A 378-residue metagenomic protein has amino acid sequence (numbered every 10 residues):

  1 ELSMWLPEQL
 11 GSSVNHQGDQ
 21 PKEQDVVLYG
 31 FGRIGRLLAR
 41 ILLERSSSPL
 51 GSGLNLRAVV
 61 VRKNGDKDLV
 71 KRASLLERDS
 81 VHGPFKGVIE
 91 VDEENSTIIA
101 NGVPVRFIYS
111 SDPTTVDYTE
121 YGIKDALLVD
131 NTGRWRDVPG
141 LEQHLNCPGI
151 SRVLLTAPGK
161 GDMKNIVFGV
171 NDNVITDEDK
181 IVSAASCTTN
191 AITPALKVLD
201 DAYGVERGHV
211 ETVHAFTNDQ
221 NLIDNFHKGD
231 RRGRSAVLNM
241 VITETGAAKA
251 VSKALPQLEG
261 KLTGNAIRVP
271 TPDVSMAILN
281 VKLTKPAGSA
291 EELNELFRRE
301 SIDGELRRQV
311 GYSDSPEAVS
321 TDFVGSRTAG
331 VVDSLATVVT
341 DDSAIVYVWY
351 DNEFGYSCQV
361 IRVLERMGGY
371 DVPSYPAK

Functional and structural regions predicted by a protein language model:
E1, V324-K378: NAD(P)-dependent Rossmann-like dehydrogenase/reductase catalytic/cofactor-binding core
E1-L222, H227-D230, V338, V360-V363 (+2 more regions): N-terminal Rossmann-like NAD(P) cofactor-binding subdomain of oxidoreductases, focused on the glycine-rich
E23-G30, I181-S183, A277-T284, A344-Y350: Short glycine-rich or small-residue beta-strand-to-loop segments that form or flank ligand, phosphate, metal/Fe-S
E44, D201, K253, Q257 (+3 more regions): Short, well-ordered loop/turn and helix-capping segments at boundaries between secondary-structure elements and domains
P49-D117, R207, T212-A344: C-terminal substrate-binding/catalytic lobe of Rossmann-fold NAD(P)-dependent oxidoreductases
R136, D162, A247, S289 (+1 more regions): Short phosphate-engaging motifs
N190, K285-G288, G355: A generic structural signal for alpha-helix starts
